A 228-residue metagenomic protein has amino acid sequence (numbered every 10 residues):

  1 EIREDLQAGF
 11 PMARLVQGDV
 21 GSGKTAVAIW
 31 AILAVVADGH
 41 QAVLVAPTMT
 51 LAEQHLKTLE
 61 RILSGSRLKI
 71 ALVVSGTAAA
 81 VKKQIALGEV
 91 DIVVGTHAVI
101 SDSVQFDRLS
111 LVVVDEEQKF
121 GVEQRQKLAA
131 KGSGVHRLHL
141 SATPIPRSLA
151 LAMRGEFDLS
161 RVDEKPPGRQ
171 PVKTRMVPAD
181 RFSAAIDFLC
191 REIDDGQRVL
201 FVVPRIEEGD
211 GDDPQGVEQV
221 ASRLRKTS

Functional and structural regions predicted by a protein language model:
E1, Q7-S228: Inter-lobe coupling/hinge segments of SF2-like helicase ATPases
